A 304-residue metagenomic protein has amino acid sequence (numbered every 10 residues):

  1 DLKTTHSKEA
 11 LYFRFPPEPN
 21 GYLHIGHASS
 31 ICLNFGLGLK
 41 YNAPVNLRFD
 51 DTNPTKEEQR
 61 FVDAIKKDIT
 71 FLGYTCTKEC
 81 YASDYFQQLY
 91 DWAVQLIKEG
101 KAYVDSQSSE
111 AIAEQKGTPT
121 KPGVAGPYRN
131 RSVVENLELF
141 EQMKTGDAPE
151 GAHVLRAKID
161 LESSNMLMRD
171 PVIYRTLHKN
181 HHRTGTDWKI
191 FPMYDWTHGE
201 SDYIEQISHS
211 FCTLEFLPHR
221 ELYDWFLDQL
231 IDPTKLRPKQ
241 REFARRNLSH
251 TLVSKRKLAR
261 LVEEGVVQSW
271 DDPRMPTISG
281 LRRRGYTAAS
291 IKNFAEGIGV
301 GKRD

Functional and structural regions predicted by a protein language model:
D1-Y22, A43, T145, A152 (+6 more regions): Non-catalytic terminal extensions that flank enzyme cores
L2-D63, H182-T213: N-terminal catalytic cores of NTP/NDP-binding nucleotidyl/phosphoryl-transfer enzymes
P19, R48-K56, K78-Q87, E110 (+4 more regions): Conserved short loop/turn motifs at secondary-structure junctions
N34, I65, L96, I291: Residue-level signal for inorganic ion chemistry
G36-P44, D68-K78, Y203, D228-P238: Secondary-structure transition/capping motifs at alpha-helix termini and the adjoining loop/turn into the next element
D51, Q59, Y81, Q95-L258: Active-site cores that bind ATP or allylic diphosphates and position pyrophosphate for catalysis
F61-F86, W92-A93, G100-Y103: A glycine-rich helix N-cap at a beta->alpha junction
D63, K67, E221-W225, A289: Residues on a specific face of well-ordered alpha-helices
